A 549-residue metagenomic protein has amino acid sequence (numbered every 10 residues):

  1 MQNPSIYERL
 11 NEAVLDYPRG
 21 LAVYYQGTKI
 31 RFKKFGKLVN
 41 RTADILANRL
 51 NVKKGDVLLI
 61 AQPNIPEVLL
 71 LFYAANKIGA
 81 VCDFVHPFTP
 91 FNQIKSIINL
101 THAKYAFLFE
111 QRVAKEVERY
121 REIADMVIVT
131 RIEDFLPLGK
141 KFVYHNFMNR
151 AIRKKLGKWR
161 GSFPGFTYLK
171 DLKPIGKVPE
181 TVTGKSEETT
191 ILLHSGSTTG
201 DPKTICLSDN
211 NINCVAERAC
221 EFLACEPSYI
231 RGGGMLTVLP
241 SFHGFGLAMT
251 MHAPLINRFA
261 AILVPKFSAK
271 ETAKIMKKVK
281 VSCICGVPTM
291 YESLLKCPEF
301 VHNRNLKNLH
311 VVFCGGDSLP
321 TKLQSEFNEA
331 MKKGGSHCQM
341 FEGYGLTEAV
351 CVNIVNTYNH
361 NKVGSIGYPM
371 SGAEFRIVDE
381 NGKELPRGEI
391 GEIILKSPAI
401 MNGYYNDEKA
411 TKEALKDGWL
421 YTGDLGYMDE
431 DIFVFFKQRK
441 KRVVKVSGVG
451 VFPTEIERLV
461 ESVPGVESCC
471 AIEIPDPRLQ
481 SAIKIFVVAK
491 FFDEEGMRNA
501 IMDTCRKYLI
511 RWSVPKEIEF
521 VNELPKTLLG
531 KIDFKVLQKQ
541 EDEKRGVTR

Functional and structural regions predicted by a protein language model:
Q2, Y25-I30, A43-T89, G234 (+4 more regions): Conserved AMP-binding/adenylate-forming
R31-K33, R160, T167, T181 (+2 more regions): Conserved AMP-binding A3 loop
G36-D44, P174-K177, T190, I205-P227 (+2 more regions): Conserved structural elements of the adenylate-forming
G79, N213-G234, F242-C283, C297: Conserved AMP-binding/adenylation subdomain of ANL enzymes
T89, A106-L108, I284, S397 (+6 more regions): AMP-binding/adenylate-forming catalytic core of the ANL superfamily
F142, S282-C285, E299-K362, E374: Gly/Ser/Thr-rich phosphate-binding loop
N149, R153-H194, D201, E226-G234: Conserved pre-ATP/AMP-binding loop-to-beta segment of ANL
Y368-G372, K383-E413, V449-V451: Conserved ATP/PPi-binding loop(s) of AMP-dependent carboxylate-activating enzymes
